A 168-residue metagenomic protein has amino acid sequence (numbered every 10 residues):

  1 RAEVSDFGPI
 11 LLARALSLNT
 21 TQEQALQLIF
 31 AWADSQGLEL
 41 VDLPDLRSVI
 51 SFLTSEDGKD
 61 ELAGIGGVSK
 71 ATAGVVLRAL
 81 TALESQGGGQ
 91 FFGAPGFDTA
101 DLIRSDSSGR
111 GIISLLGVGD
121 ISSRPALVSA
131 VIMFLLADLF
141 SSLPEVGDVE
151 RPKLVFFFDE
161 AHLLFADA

Functional and structural regions predicted by a protein language model:
R1-A168: P-loop NTPase motor domains
